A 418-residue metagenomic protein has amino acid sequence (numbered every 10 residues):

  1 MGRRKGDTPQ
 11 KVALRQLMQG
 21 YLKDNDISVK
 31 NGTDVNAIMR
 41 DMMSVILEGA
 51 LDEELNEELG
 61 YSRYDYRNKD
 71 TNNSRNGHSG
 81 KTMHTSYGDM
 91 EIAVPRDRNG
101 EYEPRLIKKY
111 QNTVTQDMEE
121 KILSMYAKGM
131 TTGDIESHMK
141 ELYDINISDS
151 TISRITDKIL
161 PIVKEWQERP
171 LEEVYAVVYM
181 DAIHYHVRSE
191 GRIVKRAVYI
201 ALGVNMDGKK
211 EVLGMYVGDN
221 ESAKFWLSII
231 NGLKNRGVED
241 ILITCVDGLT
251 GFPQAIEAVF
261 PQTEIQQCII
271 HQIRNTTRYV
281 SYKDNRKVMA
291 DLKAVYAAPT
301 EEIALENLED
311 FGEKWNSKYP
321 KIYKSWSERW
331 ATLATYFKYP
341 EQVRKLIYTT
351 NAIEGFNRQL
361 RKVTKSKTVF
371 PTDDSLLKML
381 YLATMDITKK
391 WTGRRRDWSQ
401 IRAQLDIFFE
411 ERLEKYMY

Functional and structural regions predicted by a protein language model:
M1-K30, D34-G77, H84-Y87: Subset of Sec-pathway N-terminal targeting signals
R3, P261, A294-Y418: Acidic/histidine-rich catalytic cores and adjacent linkers of DNA breakage/strand-transfer/modification proteins
S62-D65, K69-D70, M130-V177: Electropositive nucleic-acid engagement tracts
D70-K128, D144-D157, A223: Basic, short loop/linker segments at the boundary and entry of helix-turn-helix/winged-helix-like folds
T82, D89, P95-R98, L106-Y110 (+6 more regions): RNase H-like nuclease fold core
E103, T276-A304, D310: Metal-dependent DNA phosphodiester-chemistry modules and their immediately adjacent helices/loops in DNA-processing
I243-T250, A255-D291: Conserved beta-strand -> loop -> alpha-helix junction used to position metal-binding or nucleic-acid-contacting
